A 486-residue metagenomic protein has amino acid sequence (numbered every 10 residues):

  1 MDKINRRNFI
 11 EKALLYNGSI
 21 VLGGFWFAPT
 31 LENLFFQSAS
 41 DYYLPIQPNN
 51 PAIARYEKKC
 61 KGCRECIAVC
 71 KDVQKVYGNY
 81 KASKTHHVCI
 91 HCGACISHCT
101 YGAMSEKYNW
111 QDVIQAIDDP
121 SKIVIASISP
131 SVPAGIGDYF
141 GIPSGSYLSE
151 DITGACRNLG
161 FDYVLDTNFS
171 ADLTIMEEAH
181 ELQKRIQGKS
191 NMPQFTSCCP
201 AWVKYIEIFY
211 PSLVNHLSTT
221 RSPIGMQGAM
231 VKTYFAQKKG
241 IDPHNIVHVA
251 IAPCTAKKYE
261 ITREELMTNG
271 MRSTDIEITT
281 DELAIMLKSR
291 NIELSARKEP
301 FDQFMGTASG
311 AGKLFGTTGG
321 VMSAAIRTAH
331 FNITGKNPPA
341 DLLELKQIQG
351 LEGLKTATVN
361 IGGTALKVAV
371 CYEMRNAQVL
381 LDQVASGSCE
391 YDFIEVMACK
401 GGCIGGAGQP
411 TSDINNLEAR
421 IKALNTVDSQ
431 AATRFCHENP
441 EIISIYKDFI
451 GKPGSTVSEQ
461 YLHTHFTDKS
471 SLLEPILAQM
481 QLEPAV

Functional and structural regions predicted by a protein language model:
M1-I20: N-terminal secretory signal peptides and thylakoid transit peptides that target proteins across membranes
R6-I10, L34-Q37, E106-V486: Iron-sulfur-associated redox domains of electron-transfer enzymes in respiratory and anaerobic energy metabolism
A13, E57, S197: Conserved residues at beta->alpha junctions
L14, W26, P51-A52: Intrinsic disorder/low-complexity detector
G18, L22-G23, H330: Charged, amphipathic alpha-helical interaction segments
V21-L31: Hydrophobic membrane-targeting signal helices
P29, L34-I46, A52-I90, A94-D112: Iron-sulfur cluster-binding cysteine motifs and their immediate structural context in ferredoxin-like electron-transfer
